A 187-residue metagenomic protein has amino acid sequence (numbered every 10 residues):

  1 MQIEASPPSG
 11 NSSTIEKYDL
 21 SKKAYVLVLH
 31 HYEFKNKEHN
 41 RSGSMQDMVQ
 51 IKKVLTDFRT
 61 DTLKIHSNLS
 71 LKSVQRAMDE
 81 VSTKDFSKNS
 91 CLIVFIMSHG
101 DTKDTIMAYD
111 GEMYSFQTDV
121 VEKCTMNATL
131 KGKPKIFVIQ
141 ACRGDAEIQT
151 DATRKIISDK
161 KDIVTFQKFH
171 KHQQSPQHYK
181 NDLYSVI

Functional and structural regions predicted by a protein language model:
M1-F95, L130, T150, H170: Boundary/activation segment at the start of structured domains
H31-K35, L69-L71, S98-T102, G111-Y114 (+2 more regions): Conserved beta-strand elements of beta-rich interaction domains across eukaryotes, especially beta-propellers
E38-G43, S67, M78-D79, I106-D110 (+3 more regions): Short coil/turn segments at secondary-structure boundaries
Q46, Q50, S73-A77, I93 (+5 more regions): Acidic, Ser/Thr-rich intrinsically disordered and amphipathic helical segments
V81-T83, K123-L130, R154-S158: Mature extracellular/periplasmic domains of secretome proteins
S98-K131, I148: A short, glycine/acidic-enriched catalytic loop
G132-K135, K161: A short helix->loop->beta-strand "cap" motif at the edges of active sites that frequently abuts
Q140-I187: Active-site-proximal C-terminal subdomain of hydrolase catalytic domains
